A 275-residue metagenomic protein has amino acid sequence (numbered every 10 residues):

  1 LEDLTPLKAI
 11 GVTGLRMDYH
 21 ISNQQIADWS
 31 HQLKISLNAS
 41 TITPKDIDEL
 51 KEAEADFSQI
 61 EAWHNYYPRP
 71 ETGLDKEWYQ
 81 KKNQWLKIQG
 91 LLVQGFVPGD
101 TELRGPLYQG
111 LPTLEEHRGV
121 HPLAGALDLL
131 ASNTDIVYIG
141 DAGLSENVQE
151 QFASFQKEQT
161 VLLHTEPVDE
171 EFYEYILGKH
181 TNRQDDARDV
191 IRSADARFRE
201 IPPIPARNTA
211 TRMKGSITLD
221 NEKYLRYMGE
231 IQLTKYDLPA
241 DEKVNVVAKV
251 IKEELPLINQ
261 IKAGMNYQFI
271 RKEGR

Functional and structural regions predicted by a protein language model:
L1-E2, N23-I35, A55-I60, L103-G105 (+3 more regions): Hydrophobic transmembrane alpha-helix bundles
L1-Q59, Y66: Active-site beta->alpha loop and helix N-cap motifs at the rims of alpha/beta catalytic domains
G11, I35-S40, P68-T72, L111-L114 (+3 more regions): Short linear motifs at secondary-structure transitions and domain/linker junctions
L15, I35, A62, L86 (+6 more regions): Generic structural hydrophobic/aromatic packing signal, biased to beta-strands
S22, R69, L238-A240: Generic "edge-of-domain/loop-turn" microfeature
Q24-Q25, V97-T101, R192-R197: A broad, low-specificity signal for short, low-complexity segments enriched in glycine/proline and polar/charged
S40-E170: Catalytic alpha/beta core domains of metabolic enzymes, predominantly
E166-R275: C-terminal functional modules
